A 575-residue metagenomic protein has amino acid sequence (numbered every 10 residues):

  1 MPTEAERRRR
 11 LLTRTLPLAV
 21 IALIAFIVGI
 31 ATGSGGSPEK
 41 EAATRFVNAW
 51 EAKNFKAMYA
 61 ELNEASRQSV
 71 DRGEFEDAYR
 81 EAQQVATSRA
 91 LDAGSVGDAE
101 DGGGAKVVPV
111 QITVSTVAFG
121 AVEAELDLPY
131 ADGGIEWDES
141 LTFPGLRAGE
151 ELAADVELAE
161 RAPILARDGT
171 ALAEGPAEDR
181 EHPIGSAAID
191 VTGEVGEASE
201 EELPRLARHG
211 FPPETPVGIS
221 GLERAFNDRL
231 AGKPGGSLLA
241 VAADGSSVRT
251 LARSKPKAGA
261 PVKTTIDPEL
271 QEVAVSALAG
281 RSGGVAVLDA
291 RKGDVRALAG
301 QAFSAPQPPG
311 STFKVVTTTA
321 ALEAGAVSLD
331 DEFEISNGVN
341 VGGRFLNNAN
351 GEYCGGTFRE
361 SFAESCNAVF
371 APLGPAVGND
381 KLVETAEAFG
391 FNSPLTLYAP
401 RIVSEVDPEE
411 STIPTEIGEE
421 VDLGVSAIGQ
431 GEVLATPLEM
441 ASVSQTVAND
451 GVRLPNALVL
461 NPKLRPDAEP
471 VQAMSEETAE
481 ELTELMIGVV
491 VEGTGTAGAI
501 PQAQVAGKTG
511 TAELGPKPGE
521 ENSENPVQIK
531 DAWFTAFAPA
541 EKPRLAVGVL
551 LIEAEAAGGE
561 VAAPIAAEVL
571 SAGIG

Functional and structural regions predicted by a protein language model:
P2-N48, A52: Short, low-complexity N-terminal intrinsically disordered segments enriched in polar/charged residues
G35, E41, R45, K56-P109: Short solvent-exposed beta->alpha transition segments
S37-E41, A49-K56, A65, S69-G73 (+12 more regions): Soluble non-cytosolic domains of exported or imported proteins
K40-A49, K56-A60, G73, D77 (+19 more regions): Solvent-exposed, polar/charged alpha-helical surfaces in well-ordered, non-transmembrane soluble domains, broadly
E41, K255-A260, L464-D467: Short glycine-enriched loop/turn motifs at secondary-structure junctions
V47-F55, A60-R67, R80, Q84-T87 (+13 more regions): Sec-exported extracytoplasmic/periplasmic mature domains
Q84-G284, K292, D531, E541: Extracytoplasmic/periplasmic proteins that interact with beta-lactams or build/remodel peptidoglycan
A242-A243, R249, G283-G310, A320-L551 (+1 more regions): Beta-lactam-recognizing serine transpeptidase/beta-lactamase-like catalytic domain environment
